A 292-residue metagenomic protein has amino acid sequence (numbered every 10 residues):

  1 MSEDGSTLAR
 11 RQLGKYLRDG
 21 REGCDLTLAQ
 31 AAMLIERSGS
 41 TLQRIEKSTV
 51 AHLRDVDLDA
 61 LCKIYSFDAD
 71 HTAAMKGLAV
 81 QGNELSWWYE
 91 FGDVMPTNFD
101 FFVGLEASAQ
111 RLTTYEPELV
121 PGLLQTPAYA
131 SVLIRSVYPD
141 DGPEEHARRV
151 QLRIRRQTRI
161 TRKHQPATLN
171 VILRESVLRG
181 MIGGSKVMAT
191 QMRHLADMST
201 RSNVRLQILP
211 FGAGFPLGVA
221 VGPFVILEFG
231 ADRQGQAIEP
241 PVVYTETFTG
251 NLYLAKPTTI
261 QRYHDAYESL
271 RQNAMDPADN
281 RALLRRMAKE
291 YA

Functional and structural regions predicted by a protein language model:
M1-V80, L85: Basic, Lys/Arg-rich alpha-helical nucleic-acid-recognition elements, primarily the DNA-binding modules of transcription
S2-E3, T49-V50, D59-L61, D70 (+7 more regions): Short alpha-helix boundary/capping motifs
G5-S6, E22-L26, G39, T97 (+4 more regions): Short acidic/polar alpha-helix capping motifs at helix-coil junctions
M33-I35, D93-M95, A282-R286: Short secondary-structure junction/hinge motifs that connect adjacent elements
R37, I45, T97, G104-A107 (+1 more regions): Short, functionally important structural connectors and interaction interfaces within domains
A73-A107, G235: Short, charged recognition helix plus adjacent turn of helix-turn-helix-like nucleic-acid-binding domains
R111-A292: Hydrophobic protein-protein interaction segments
